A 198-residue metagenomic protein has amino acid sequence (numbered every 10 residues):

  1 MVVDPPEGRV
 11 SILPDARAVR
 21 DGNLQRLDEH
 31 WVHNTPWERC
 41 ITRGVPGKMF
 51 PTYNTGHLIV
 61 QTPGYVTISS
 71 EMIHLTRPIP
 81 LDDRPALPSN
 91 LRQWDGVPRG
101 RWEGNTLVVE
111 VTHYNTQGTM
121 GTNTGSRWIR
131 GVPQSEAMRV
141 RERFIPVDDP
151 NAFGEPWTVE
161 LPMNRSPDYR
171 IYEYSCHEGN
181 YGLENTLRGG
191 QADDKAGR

Functional and structural regions predicted by a protein language model:
M1-R198: PEST-like low-complexity, intrinsically disordered acidic/proline/serine-rich tracts that flank trafficking/processing
